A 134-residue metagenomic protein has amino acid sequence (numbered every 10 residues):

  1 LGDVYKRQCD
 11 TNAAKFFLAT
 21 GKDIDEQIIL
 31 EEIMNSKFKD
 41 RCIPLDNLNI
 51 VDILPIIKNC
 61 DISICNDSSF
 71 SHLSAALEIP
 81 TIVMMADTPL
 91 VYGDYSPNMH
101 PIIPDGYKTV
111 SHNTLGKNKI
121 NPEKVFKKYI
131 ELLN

Functional and structural regions predicted by a protein language model:
L1-Y5: Short, small-residue-biased leader/transition segments that mark boundaries at the very start of proteins
R7-D87: Donor-binding and catalytic core of enzymes assembling or modifying cell-surface/extracellular glycoconjugates
H72-N134: Nucleotide-sugar donor-binding patch of glycosyltransferase catalytic domains
